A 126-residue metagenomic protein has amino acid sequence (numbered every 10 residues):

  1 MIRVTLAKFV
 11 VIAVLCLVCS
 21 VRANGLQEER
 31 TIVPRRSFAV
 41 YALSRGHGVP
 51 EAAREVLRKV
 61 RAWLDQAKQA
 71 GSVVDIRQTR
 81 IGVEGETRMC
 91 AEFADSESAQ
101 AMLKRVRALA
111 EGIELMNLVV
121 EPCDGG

Functional and structural regions predicted by a protein language model:
M1-K8: Positively charged n-region of N-terminal signal peptides that target proteins for export
K8-V18: Bacterial N-terminal signal peptides
V21-Q27: Boundary at the C-terminal end of the N-terminal hydrophobic targeting segment
R30-H47: Short glycine-/aliphatic-rich beta-strand segments at the starts of folded cytosolic domains
S44-A53, R88-S96: Second-shell loop/turn segments in exported
R54-L64, M102-A110: Short amphipathic alpha-helices in soluble, non-transmembrane regions that often serve as interface/regulatory elements
D65-K104: Short, intrinsically disordered low-complexity segments
G112-G125: Conserved short beta-strand edge segments in small beta-sheet-based binding/regulatory domains
